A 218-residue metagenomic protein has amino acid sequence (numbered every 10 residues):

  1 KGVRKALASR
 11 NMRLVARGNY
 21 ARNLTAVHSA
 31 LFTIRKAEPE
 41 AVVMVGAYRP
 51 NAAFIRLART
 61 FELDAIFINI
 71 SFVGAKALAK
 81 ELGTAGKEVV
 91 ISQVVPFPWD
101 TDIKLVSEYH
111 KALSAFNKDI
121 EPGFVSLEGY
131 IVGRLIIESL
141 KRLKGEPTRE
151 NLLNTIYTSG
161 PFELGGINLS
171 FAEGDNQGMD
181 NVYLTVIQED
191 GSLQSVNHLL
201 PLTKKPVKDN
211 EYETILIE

Functional and structural regions predicted by a protein language model:
K1-E62, P98-S107, K111: Extracellular/periplasmic Venus flytrap/periplasmic-binding protein
R17-G18, N197-L199: Short hydrophobic alpha-helix segments
Y20-N23, A47-Y48, S71, G129 (+1 more regions): Short beta->alpha junction loops/turns
R35-K36, T60-E62, E81-A85, P147-E150 (+1 more regions): Extracellular/periplasmic catalytic domains that process cell-envelope and extracellular macromolecules
A52, Y130-R134, G178: A structural signal for well-ordered alpha-helical segments within the folded catalytic domains of diverse enzymes
I55-Y130, L193, L199-T203, V207-E218: Extracellular/periplasmic periplasmic-binding protein-like sensory domains
L113-S126, I137-V196: Segments of small-molecule ligand-sensing domains
